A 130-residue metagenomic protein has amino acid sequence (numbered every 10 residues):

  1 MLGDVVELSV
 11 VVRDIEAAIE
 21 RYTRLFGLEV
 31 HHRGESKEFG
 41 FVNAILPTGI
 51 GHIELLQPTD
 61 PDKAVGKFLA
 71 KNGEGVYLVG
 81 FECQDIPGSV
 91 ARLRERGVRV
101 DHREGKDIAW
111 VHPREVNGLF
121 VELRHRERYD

Functional and structural regions predicted by a protein language model:
M1, A44-P47, E54, V90-D130: Vicinal oxygen chelate
M1-I19, E74-F81, Y129-D130: N-terminal beta-strand motif that seeds the catalytic metal site of vicinal oxygen chelate
R13, P47-G49: Short strand-coil-strand connectors
D14-E29, S89-R96: Amphipathic alpha-helical segments
A17, E35-F39: Short glycine/proline-centered loop/turn elements that form peptide/ligand docking sites
L25, L55-K63: Conserved secondary-structure micro-motifs at functional edges
H31-R33, D62-K67: A short, acidic/glycine-rich surface segment
A64-L93: Mid-chain, well-packed structural core segment of small domains
